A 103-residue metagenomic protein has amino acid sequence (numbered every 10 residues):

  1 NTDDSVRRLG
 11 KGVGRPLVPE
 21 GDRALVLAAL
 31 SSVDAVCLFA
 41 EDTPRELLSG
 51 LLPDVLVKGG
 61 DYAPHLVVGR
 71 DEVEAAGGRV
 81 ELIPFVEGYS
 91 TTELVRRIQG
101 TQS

Functional and structural regions predicted by a protein language model:
N1-S103: Nucleotidyltransferase catalytic core that binds NTPs
